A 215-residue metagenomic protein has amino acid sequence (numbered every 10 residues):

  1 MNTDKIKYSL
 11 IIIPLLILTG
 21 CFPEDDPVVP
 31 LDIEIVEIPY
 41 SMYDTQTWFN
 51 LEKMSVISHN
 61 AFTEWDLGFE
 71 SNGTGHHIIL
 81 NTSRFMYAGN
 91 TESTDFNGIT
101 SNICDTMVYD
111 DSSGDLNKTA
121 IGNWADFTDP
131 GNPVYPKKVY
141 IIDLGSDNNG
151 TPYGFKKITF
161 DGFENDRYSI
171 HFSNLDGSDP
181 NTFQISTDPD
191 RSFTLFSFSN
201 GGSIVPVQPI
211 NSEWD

Functional and structural regions predicted by a protein language model:
M1-N2, F22: N-terminal hydrophobic targeting signals that begin at the initiator methionine
N2-L10: Bacterial N-terminal signal peptides that target proteins for export
I11-L15: Hydrophobic helical h-region of N-terminal Sec-dependent signal peptides in bacterial secretory/periplasmic proteins
I17-G20: C-terminal motif of bacterial Sec signal peptides marking the signal peptidase cleavage site
F22-D215: Surface-exposed, beta-sheet-biased, low-hydrophobicity segments with strongly acidic/polar composition
